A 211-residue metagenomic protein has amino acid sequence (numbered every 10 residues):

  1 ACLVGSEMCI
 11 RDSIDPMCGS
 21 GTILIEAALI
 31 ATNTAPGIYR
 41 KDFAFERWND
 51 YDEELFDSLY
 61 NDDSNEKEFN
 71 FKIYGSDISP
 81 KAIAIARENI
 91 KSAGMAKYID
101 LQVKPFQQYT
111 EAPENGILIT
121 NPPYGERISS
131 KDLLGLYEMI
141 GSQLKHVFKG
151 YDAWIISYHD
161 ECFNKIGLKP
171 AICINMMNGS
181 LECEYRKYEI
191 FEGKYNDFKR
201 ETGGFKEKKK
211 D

Functional and structural regions predicted by a protein language model:
S6-E7, R11, G203, K210-D211: Accessory RNA-recognition modules of RNA-modification enzymes
S6-T110, E126, L134: Conserved S-adenosyl-L-methionine
P105-K209: C-terminal catalytic and target-recognition region of SAM-dependent MTase-like enzymes, primarily methyltransferases
